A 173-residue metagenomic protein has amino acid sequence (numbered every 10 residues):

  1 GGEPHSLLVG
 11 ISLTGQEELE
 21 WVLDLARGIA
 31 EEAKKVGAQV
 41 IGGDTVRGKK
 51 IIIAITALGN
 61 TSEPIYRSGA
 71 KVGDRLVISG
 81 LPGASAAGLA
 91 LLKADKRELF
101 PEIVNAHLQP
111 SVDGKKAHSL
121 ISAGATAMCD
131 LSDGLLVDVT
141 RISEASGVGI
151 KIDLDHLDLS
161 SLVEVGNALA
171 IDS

Functional and structural regions predicted by a protein language model:
G1-E3, G124: Short loop/turn motifs at secondary-structure junctions
E3-L91: Glycine-rich anion-binding loops of enzyme active sites
S6-G10, A94-R97, A117-I121: A short alpha-helix capping/helix-coil boundary motif
T14-Q39, V46-I53, F100, S122-A123 (+1 more regions): Glycine-/charge-enriched secondary-structure boundary and capping motifs
A57-N60, D95-K96, A145-G147: Short, hinge-like loop/turn segments at secondary-structure boundaries
Y66, K116, D138-V139: Hydrophobic side chains in well-ordered alpha-helices
K71-G80, Q109-L135: Internal active-site segments that recognize and position negatively charged phosphoryl groups and nucleotide moieties
D95-S111: A short, charged helix-loop
